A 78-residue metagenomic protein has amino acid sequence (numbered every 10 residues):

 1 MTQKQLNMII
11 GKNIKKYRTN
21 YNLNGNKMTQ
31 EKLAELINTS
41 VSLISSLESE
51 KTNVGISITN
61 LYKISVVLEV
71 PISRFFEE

Functional and structural regions predicted by a protein language model:
M1-K4, M8, V66, R74-E78: Short, charged recognition helix plus adjacent turn of helix-turn-helix-like nucleic-acid-binding domains
M1-N26: A short, Lys/Arg-rich alpha-helix, primarily the initiator
K15, E31, Y62: Residues within the helices of the helix-turn-helix
R18, A34, S65: The alpha-helix within a helix-turn-helix
N24-L47: Short alpha-helical DNA-recognition segment
S57-R74: DNA major-groove recognition helix of helix-turn-helix/homeodomain DNA-binding modules
